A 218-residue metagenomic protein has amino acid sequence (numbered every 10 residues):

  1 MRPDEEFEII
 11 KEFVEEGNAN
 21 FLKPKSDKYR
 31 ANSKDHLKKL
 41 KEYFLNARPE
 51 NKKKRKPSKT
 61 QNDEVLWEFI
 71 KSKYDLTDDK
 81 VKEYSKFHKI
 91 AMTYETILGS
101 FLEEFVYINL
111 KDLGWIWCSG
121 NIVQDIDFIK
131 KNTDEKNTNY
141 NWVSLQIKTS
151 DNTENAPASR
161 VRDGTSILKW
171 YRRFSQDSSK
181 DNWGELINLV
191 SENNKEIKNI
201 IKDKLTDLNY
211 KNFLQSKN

Functional and structural regions predicted by a protein language model:
M1-D4, K111-I116, K136: Conserved, well-structured beta-alpha core segment at the onset of a catalytic domain
M1-S72: Nuclease-adjacent, charged terminal/linker segments that flank catalytic cores
F13, P24-D27, G120, L208 (+1 more regions): Long, hydrophilic "mature protein body" segments
K71-F87: N-terminal low-complexity, intrinsically disordered segments
K82-C118: Acidic-basic catalytic patches of nuclease active cores, encompassing PD-(D/E)XK and other metal-cofactor nuclease
V106, L110, F128-K130, E135 (+1 more regions): Conserved catalytic cores of phosphodiester-cleaving nucleases, focusing on short active-site segments
I116-Q124, K131-T133: Active-site metal-binding core of divalent-cation-utilizing nuclease and nuclease-like domains
I147-N218: Catalytic cores of nucleic-acid endonucleases
